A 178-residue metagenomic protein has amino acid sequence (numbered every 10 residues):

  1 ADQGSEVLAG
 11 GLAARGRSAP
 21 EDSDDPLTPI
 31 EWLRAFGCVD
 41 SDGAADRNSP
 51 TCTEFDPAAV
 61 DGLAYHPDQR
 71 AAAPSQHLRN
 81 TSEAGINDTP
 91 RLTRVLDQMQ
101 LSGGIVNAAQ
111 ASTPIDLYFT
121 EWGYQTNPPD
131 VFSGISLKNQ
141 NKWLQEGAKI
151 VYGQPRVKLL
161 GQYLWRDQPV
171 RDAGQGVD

Functional and structural regions predicted by a protein language model:
A1-L137: Noncatalytic carbohydrate-binding groove/subsite architecture in carbohydrate-active enzymes
P129-D178: Aromatic-rich peripheral "rim/lid" segments of glycoside hydrolase catalytic domains that contact and position glycan
